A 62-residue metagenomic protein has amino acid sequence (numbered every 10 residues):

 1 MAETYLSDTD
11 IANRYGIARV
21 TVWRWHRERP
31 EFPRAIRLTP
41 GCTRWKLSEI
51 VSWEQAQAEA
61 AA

Functional and structural regions predicted by a protein language model:
M1-R24, A56: Polyanion-binding surface elements
Y15-T43: Major-groove DNA-recognition helix of helix-turn-helix-type DNA-binding domains
L47-A62: A short, Lys/Arg-enriched interface patch at domain edges and termini
